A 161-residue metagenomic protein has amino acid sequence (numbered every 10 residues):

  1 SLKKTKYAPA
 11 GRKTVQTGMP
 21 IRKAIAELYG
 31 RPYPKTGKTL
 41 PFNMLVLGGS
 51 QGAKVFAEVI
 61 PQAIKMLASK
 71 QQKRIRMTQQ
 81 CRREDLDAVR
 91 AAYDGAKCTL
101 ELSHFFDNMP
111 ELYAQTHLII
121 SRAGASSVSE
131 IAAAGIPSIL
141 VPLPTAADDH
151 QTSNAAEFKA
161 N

Functional and structural regions predicted by a protein language model:
S1, T14, I119-I120, S138: Short, well-ordered beta-strand core segments
S1-R31: Active-site-proximal region of nucleotide-activated glycan assembly enzymes, centered on histidine/acidic-rich loops
K4-T14, A88-G95, L112, I131: Short loop/helix-cap segments at secondary-structure boundaries that form the rim of catalytic
G30-L118, T152-A156, A160: Donor-nucleotide binding loops and adjacent catalytic segments primarily of GT-B fold Leloir glycosyltransferases
G49, R82, A123-G124, P142: Short glycine-/small-residue-rich Rossmann-like dinucleotide-binding loops
P110, V128-I136, A156: Short alpha-helical segment that forms part of, or immediately flanks, the ligand-binding pocket in carbohydrate-active
A114-S127, I136-P137: Acidic donor-binding loop of glycosyltransferase active sites
S121, P137-D148: Short hydrophobic beta-strand element within catalytic cores of glycosyltransferases and related nucleotide-activated
